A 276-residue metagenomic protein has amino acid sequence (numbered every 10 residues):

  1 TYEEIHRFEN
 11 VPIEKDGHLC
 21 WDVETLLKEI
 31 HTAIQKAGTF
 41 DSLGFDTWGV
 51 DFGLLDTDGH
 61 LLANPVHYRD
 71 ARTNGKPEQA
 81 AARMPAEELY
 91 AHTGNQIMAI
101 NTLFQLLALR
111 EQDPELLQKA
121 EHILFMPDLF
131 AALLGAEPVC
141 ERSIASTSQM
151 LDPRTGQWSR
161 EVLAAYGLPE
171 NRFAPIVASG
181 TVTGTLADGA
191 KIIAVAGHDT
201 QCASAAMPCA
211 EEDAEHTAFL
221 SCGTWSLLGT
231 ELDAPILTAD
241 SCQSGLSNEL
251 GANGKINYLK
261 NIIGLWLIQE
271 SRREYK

Functional and structural regions predicted by a protein language model:
T1, I30, P169-R172, V177-A187 (+1 more regions): Short, intrinsically disordered, charge-balanced linker/junction segments flanking boundaries in proteins
T1-A63, A91, K119, G189-I192: N-terminal glycine/serine-rich phosphate-binding loop of ATP-dependent small-molecule kinases, especially carbohydrate
E4-R7, S42-G44, E121-F125, E161 (+2 more regions): Beta-strand segments within the central parallel beta-sheet cores of soluble alpha/beta enzyme folds
R7-I13, V66-T73, T224-S226: Short, acidic/turn-prone active-site loops that include or flank metal/cofactor- and phosphate-binding residues
D22, D70, D199: Short, conserved phosphate/pyrophosphate- and ester-handling motifs at nucleotide-, phospho-/glycolipid
K28-S42, R110-L117, R160-E170: Phosphate/pyrophosphate-binding loops at sites that engage ATP/ADP/AMP, CoA/4′-phosphopantetheine, polyphosphate
Q35, T39-R69, Q96-T102, P127 (+3 more regions): Short beta-strand-loop/turn "lid" adjacent to the catalytic site in phosphate-handling enzymes
N74, A81-G94, M98-A99, F104-V139 (+4 more regions): Active-site core segments that coordinate phosphate-bearing ligands/cofactors across diverse enzyme families
